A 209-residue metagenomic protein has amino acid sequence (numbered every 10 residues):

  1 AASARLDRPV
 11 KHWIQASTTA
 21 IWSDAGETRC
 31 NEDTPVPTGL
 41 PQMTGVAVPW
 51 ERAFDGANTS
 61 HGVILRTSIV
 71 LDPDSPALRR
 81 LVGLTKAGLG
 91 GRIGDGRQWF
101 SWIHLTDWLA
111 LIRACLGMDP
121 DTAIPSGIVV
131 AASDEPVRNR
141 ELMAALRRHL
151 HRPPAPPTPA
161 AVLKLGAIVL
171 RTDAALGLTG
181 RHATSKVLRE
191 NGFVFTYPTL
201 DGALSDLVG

Functional and structural regions predicted by a protein language model:
A1-G39: Conserved Rossmann-fold NAD(P)-dependent oxidoreductase catalytic core, especially the SDR/UDP-sugar
E27-T44, V82, A87-G90, D95: Catalytic loop of short-chain dehydrogenase/reductase
T38-L65: Active-site Tyr-X1-5-Lys
N58-I64, S68-W99, L105, L146: NAD(P)-dependent short-chain dehydrogenase/reductase
V82-G91, R97-P136: Alpha-helical substrate-binding/gating segment
L111, M118-R171, S205-V208: Mid/C-terminal beta-alpha module of Rossmann-like enzyme folds, strongest in SDR-family dehydrogenases/epimerases
G117, A174-G209: C-terminal amphipathic/interface module of NAD(P)-dependent oxidoreductases and related NAD-binding regulators
